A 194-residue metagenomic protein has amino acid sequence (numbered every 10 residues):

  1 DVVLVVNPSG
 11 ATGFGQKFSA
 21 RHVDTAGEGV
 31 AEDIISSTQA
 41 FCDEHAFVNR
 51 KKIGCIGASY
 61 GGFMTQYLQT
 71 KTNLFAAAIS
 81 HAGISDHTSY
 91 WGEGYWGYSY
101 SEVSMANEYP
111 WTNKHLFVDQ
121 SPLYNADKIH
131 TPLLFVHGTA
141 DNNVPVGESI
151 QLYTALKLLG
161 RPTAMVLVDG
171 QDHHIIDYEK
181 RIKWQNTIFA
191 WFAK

Functional and structural regions predicted by a protein language model:
V5-K194: Active-site-proximal cap/loop segments of hydrolase catalytic domains
